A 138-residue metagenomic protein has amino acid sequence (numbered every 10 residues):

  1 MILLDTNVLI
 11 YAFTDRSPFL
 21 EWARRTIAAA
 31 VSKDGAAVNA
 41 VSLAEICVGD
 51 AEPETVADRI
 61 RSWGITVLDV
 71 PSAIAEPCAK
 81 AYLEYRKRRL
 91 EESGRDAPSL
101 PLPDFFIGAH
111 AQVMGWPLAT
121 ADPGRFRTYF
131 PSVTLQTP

Functional and structural regions predicted by a protein language model:
M1-V38, C47-R61, I65: Short, well-structured N-terminal submotif of metal-dependent ribonuclease cores
L9, L43-I46, A75, F126: A generic structural signal for short hydrophobic patches within well-formed alpha-helices
D15-R16, G49, A81, Y129-V133: Residue-level signal for well-ordered alpha-helical positions
V41, A51, V70-A73: Short beta->alpha linker loops
A51-P53, A121-G124: Short, polar loop motifs at secondary-structure junctions
P53-A57, Y85-K87, L135-P138: Short, hinge-like loop/turn segments at secondary-structure boundaries
T66-P117, A121-P123: Active-site neighborhoods of divalent-metal-dependent phosphate/nucleic-acid chemistry enzymes
G124-P138: C-terminal/domain-terminus segments
